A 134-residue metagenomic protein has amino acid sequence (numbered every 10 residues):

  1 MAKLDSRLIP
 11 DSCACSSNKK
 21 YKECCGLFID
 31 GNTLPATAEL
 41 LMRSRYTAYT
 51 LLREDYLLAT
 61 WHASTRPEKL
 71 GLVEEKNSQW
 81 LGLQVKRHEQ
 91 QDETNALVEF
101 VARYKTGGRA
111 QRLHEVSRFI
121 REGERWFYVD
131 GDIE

Functional and structural regions predicted by a protein language model:
M1-R7, D92, E99, R118: Intrinsically disordered, low-complexity linkers and tails
K3-K19: Short Cys/His-rich zinc-binding micro-motifs
K19-Y21, D30-G31: Secreted/processed peptides and extracellular or luminal domains of membrane proteins
E23-C25: Cysteine-centered loop/knuckle micro-motif
D30-K69, E74: Core segments of small alpha/beta cavity-forming domains
S64-E68, S78, Q90, G131: Structured, amphipathic secondary-structure segments that form assembly/contact surfaces in multi-subunit
E75-R112: Surface-exposed, charged secondary-structure patches
H114-E134: Short beta-strand edge/turn micro-motifs at domain boundaries
